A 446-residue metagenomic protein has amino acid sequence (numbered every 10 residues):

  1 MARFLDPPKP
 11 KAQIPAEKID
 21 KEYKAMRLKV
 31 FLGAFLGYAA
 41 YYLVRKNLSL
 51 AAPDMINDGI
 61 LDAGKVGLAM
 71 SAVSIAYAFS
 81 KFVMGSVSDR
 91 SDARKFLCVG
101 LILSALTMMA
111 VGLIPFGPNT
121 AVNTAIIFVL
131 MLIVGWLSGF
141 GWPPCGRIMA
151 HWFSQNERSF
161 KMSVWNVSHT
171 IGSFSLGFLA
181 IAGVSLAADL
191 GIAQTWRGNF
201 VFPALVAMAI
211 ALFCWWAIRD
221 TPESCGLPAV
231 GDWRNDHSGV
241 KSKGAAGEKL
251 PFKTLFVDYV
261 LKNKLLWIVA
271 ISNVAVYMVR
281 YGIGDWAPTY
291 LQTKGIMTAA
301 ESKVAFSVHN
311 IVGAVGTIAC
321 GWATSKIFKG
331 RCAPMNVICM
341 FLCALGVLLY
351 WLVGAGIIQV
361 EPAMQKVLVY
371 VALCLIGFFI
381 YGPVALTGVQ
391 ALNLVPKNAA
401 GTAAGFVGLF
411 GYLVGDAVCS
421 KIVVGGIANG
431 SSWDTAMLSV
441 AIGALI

Functional and structural regions predicted by a protein language model:
Q13-K24, S224-I268: Juxtamembrane intracellular "pre-TM" segments in multi-pass secondary transporters
L48-A52, N263-T317, V384, D416-S420: Extracytoplasmic gate region of multi-pass secondary transporters
S80-D92, I318-G330, A428: Helix-to-loop junctions at the C-terminal end of transmembrane segments in multipass secondary transporters
R90-L101, S325-M340: Cytoplasmic membrane-interface "Motif A"-like loop-to-helix N-cap segments of 12-TM Major Facilitator Superfamily
I102-T120, F341-E361: C-terminal ends and interior cores of transmembrane alpha-helices in multi-pass membrane transporters/permeases
L130-H169: Cytoplasmic helix-loop-helix junction between adjacent transmembrane helices in 12-TM secondary transporters
S159-V184, G313, G408-C419: Glycine-rich segments within core transmembrane alpha-helices of 12-TM secondary carriers
W165-P222: Helix-loop-helix hairpin linking two adjacent transmembrane segments in secondary transporters
